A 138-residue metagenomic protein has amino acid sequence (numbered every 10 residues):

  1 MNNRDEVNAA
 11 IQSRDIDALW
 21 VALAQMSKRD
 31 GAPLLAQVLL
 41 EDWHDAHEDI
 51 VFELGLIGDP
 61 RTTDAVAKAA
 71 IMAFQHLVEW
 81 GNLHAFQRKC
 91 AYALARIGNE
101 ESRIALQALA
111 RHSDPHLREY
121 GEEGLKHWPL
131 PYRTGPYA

Functional and structural regions predicted by a protein language model:
D5-R29, Q37-E41, H47-P60, H76-N99 (+2 more regions): Structural detector for internal amphipathic alpha-helices that build alpha-solenoid repeat scaffolds
V7, L34-A36, A65-A70, A105-A108: Buried hydrophobic core positions in alpha-solenoid tandem helical repeats
K28-A32, T63, R103: Core helices of alpha-solenoid repeat scaffolds
G31, Y137-A138: HEAT/HEAT-like alpha-solenoid repeats
P60-F74, P115-H116: Amphipathic alpha-helical segments within extended alpha-helical solenoids and repeat-rich scaffolds in large
L117-R118, Y137: Intrinsically disordered, low-complexity, charge-biased linker/tail regions
